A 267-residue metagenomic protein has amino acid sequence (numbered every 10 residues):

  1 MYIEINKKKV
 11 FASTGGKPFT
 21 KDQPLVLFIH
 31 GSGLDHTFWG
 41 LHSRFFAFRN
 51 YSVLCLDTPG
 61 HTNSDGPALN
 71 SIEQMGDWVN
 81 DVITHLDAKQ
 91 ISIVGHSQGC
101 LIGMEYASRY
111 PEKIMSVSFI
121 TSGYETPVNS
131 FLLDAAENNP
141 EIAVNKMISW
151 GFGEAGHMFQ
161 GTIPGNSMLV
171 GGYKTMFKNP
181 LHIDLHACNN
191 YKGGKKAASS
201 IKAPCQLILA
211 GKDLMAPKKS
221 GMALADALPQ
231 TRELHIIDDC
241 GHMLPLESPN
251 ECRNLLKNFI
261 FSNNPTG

Functional and structural regions predicted by a protein language model:
K8, S13-G15, G40-F48, S52-Q98 (+1 more regions): Active-site loop/oxyanion-hole signature of alpha/beta-hydrolase fold enzymes
D22-G31: Short beta-strand element of the alpha/beta-hydrolase
G31-L34, S97: Active-site glycine-rich loops that stabilize anionic/oxyanionic intermediates across multiple enzyme folds
L101-K146: Flexible "cap/lid" loop of the alpha/beta hydrolase fold
D134-K202: Conserved alpha/beta-hydrolase catalytic His-Asp/Glu region
I201, L207-L209, D213: Short beta-strand/loop motif that positions the catalytic acidic residue of the alpha/beta-hydrolase fold
A203, P217-A225: Short alpha-helix in the alpha/beta-hydrolase fold that links the catalytic acid
T231-G267: Catalytic active-site module of serine/aspartate enzymes centered on a nucleophile-bearing elbow/loop
